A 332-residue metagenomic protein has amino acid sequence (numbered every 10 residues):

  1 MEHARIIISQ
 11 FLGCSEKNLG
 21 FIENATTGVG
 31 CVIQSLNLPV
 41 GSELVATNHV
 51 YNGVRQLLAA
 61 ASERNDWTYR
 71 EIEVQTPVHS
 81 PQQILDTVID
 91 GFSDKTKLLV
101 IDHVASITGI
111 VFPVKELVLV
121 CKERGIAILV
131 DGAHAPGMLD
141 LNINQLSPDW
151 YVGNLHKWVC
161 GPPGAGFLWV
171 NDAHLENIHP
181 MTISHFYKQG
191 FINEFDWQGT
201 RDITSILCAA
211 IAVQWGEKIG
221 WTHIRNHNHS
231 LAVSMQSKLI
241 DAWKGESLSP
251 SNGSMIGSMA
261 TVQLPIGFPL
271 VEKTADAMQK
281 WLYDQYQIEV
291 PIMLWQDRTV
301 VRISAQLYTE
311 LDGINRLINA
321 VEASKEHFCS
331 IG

Functional and structural regions predicted by a protein language model:
M1-G332: Pyridoxal 5′-phosphate
